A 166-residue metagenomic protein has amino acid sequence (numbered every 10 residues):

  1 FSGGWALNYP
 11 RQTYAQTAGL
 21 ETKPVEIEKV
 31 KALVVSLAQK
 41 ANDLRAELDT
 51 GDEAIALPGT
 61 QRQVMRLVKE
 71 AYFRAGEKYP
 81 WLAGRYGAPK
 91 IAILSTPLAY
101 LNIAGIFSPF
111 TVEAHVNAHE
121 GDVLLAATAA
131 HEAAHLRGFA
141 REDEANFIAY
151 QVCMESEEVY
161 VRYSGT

Functional and structural regions predicted by a protein language model:
F1-G3: Hydrophobic membrane-insertion alpha-helices, especially the h-region of bacterial N-terminal signal peptides
L7-A71: Membrane-interface segments at or immediately adjacent to transmembrane helices that form the boundary between
V25, N117, G121, A133 (+1 more regions): Conserved aromatic-histidine-acidic binding/catalytic patches
N42, A46, G138, Y150-E157: Sec-exported extracytoplasmic/periplasmic mature domains
E47-A118, D122: Auxiliary, metal-adjacent structural segments of Zn-dependent hydrolase domains
G121-L125, R141, R162: Secondary-structure capping and boundary motifs in well-ordered enzyme cores
A127-F139, D143-N146, Y150-Q151: Active-site recognition of the HExxH zinc-binding catalytic motif
V159-T166: Long, well-structured alpha-helical subdomains associated with metal-dependent extracellular/ecto-lumenal hydrolases
